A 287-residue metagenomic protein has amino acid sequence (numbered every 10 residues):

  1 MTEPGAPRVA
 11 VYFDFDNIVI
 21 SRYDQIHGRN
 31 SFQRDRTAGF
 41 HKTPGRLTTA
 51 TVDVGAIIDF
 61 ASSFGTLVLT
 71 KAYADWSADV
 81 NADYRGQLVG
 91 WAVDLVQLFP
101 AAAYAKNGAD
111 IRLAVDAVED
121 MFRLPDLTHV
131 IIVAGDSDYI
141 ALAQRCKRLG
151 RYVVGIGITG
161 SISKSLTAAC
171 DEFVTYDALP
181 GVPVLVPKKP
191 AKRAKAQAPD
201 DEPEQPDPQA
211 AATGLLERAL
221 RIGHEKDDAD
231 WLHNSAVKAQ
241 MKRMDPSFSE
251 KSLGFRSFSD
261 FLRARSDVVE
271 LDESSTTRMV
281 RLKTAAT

Functional and structural regions predicted by a protein language model:
M1-D116, F122, Y152: Domain-level signal for Mg2+-assisted phosphodiester chemistry and nucleotide/NA-binding surfaces in nucleic-acid
P4, S77-Q197: Nuclease catalytic cores that cleave nucleic-acid phosphodiester bonds, predominantly acidic two-metal-ion
P7, G55, D59, G86 (+10 more regions): Solvent-exposed alpha-helical segments within well-ordered globular domains of core cellular machineries
V11, F15, R46, A50-D53 (+11 more regions): Helical mechanochemical/support elements of P-loop NTPase systems and associated helical scaffolds
R29, F60-S63, W91, D120 (+4 more regions): Conserved, well-folded catalytic cores of nucleic-acid-processing and energy-transducing macromolecular machines
G45-R46, A72-A74, V130-I131, K226 (+1 more regions): A generic structural signal for short
I156, K189-T287: N-terminal regulatory modules in eukaryotic regulatory proteins
